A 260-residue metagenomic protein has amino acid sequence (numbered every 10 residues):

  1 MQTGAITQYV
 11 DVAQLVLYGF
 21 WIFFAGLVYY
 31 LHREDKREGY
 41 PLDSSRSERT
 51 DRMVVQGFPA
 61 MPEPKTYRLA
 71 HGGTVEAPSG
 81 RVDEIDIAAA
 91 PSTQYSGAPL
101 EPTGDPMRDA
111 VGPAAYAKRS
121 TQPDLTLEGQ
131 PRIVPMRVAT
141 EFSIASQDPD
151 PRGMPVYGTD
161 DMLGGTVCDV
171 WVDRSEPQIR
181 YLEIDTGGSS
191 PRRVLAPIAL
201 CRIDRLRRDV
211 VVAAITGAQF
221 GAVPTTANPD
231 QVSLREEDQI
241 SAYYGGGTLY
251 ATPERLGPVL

Functional and structural regions predicted by a protein language model:
M1-L260: Peripheral interaction segments used for macromolecular assembly
